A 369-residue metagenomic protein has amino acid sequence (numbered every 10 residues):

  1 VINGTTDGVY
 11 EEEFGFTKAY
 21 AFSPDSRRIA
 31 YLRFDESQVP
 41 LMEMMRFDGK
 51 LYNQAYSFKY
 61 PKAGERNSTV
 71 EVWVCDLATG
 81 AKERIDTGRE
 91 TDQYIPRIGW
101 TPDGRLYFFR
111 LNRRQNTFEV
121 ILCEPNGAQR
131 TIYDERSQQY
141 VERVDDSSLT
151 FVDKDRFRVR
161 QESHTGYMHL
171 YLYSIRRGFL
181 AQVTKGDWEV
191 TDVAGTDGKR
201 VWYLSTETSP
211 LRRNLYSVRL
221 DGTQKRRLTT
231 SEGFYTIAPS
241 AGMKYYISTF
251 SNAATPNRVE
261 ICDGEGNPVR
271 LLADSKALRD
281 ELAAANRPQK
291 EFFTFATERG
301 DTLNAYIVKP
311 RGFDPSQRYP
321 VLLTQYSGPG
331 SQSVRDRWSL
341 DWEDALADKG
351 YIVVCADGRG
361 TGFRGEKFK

Functional and structural regions predicted by a protein language model:
V1-A21, R28-I85, E265-D280, S333-W342: Predominantly five- to eight-bladed beta-propeller fold
I2-G15, E90-I95, Q138-D146, W188-D192 (+2 more regions): Short glycine-/Asp-/Thr-/Trp-enriched loop segments that recur within the blades of beta-propeller repeat domains
D7-V9, E83-T87, R130-Y133, S137-Q139 (+2 more regions): A short beta-strand motif characteristic of beta-propeller blades
K18-F22, A30-E36, K62-R66, T101-P102 (+9 more regions): Beta-strand C-termini and the immediately following turn/loop, strongest in propeller blades
R27, L32, W73, V183 (+1 more regions): N-terminal targeting or regulatory segments adjacent to alpha/beta-hydrolase or S9 domains
Q38-M44, T69-E71, Q115-I121, G166-Y171 (+2 more regions): Structural motif
L41, R97-G99, T236-K369: Serine-hydrolase catalytic core recognition
D76-G80, E124-G127, S174-G178, R219-T223 (+1 more regions): Short loop/turn segments that connect beta-strands within beta-propeller blades
